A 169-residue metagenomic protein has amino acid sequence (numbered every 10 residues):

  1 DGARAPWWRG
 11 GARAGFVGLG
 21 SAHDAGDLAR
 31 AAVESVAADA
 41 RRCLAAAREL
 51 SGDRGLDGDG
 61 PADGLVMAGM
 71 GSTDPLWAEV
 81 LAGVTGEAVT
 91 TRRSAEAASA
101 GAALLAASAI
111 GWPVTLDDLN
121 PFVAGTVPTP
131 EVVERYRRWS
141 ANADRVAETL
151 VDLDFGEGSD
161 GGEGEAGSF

Functional and structural regions predicted by a protein language model:
D1-F169: Glycine/Thr-rich phosphate-binding loops that ligate phosphate moieties of nucleotide and other phosphorylated ligands
